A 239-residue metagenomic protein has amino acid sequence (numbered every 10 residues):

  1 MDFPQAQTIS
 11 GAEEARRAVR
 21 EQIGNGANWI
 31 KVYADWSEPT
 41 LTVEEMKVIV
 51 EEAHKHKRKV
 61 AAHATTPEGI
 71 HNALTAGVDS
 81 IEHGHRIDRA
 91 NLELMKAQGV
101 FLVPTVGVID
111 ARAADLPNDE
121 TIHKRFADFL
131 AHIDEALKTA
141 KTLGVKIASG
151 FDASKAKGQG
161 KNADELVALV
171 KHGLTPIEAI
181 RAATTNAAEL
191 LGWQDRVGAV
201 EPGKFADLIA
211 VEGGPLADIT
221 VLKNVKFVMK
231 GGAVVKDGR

Functional and structural regions predicted by a protein language model:
M1-R58, N91-P117: Divalent-metal coordination cores built from histidine and acidic residues
K31, S80-E82, V103, A210: Conserved beta-strand positions in the central sheet of alpha/beta enzyme cores
W36-T40, T65-H71, R86-R89, I109-R112 (+1 more regions): Active-site environment of divalent metal-dependent phosphoester hydrolases
K55-K57, F129-P215: His/Asp/Glu-enriched, well-ordered alpha-helical/loop segment that forms or immediately abuts the divalent-metal
V60-H63, E82, F101-V103, A148-G150: Structural detector of well-ordered beta-strand residues that form the stable sheet scaffold of enzyme domains
T75-S80, K96-L102, E120-T121, G144-V145 (+1 more regions): Glycine-enriched alpha-helix->loop->beta-strand junction motifs that scaffold or abut catalytic
